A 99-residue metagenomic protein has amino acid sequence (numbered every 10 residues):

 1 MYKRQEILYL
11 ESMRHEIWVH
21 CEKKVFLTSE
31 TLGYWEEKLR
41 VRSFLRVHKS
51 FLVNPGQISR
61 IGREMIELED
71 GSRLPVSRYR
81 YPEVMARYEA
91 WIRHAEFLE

Functional and structural regions predicted by a protein language model:
M1-Y2, V84: Generic detector of short, aliphatic-rich beta-strand segments that form the cores of beta-sheets in diverse domain
K3-E69, R73-V76: Conserved binding/recognition cores within well-folded domains
C21, R80-E99: Eukaryotic intrinsically disordered, low-complexity regulatory linkers and tails enriched in Ser/Thr/Pro
